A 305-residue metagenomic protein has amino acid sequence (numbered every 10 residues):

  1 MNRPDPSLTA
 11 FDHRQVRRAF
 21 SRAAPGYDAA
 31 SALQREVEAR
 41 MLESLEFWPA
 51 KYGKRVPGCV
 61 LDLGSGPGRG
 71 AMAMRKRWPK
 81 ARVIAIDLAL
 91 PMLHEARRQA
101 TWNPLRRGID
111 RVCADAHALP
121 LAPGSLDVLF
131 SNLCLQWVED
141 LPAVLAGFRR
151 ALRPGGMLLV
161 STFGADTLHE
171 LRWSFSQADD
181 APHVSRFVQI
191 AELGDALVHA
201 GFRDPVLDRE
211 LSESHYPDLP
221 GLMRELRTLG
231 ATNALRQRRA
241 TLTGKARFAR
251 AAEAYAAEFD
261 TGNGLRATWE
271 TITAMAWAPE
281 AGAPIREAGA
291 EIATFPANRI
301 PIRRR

Functional and structural regions predicted by a protein language model:
M1-G26: N-terminal, positively charged/glycine-rich alpha-helical extensions of SAM-dependent methyltransferases
L33-P57, A73: Conserved alpha-helix/loop element of class I SAM-dependent methyltransferases that forms part of the SAM/SAH-binding
K54-L119: Class I SAM-dependent methyltransferase SAM/SAH-binding core
H117-V128: A short acidic, Gly/Pro-enriched loop at the edge of an enzyme's catalytic core that lines a small-molecule cofactor
D127-D140: A short SAM/SAH-binding and catalytic strip from SAM-dependent methyltransferases
P142-P154: A short glycine-rich, Lys/Arg-flanked "PGG" loop and its adjoining helix->strand segment in the class I
L158-G221, E225-L242: Conserved catalytic/acceptor-binding region of the Class I
R209-R305: Conserved Class I S-adenosyl-L-methionine
